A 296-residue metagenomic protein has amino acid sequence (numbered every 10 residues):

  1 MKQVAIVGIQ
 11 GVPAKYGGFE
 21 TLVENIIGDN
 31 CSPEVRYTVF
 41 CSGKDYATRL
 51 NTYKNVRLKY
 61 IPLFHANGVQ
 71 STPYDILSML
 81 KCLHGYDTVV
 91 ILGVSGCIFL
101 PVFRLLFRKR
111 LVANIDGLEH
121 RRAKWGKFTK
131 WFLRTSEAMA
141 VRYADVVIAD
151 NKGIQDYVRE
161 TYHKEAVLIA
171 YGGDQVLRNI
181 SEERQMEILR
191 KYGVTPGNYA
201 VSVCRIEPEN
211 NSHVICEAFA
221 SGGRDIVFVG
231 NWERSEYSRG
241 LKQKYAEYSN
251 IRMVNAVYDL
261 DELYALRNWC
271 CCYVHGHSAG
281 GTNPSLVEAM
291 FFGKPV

Functional and structural regions predicted by a protein language model:
K2, I9-K15, D29-A66, G153-T161 (+1 more regions): N-terminal strand-loop element at the rim of the active site of nucleotide-sugar-dependent glycosyltransferases
A5-V7, L189-N210, C216-V229: Conserved donor-binding/catalytic core segment of Leloir-type glycosyltransferases
S71-H84, T88-D116, G281: An aromatic- and histidine-rich active-site surface loop
L80-L83, K130-V147: Membrane-proximal helix-turn-helix segments that form the acceptor-binding/catalytic region of lipid-linked
K124, G172-N198: Acidic anion/phosphate-binding donor-loop and adjacent secondary structure in glycosyltransferase catalytic cores
I154-Q175, Y192: Helix-loop-beta element that forms the nucleotide-linked donor phosphate-binding surface in glycosyltransferases
G230, S238-L260: Nucleotide-activated donor-binding/catalytic signature segment of Leloir-type glycosyltransferases, i.e., the conserved
A265-G281, K294-P295: Acidic donor-binding loop of glycosyltransferase active sites
